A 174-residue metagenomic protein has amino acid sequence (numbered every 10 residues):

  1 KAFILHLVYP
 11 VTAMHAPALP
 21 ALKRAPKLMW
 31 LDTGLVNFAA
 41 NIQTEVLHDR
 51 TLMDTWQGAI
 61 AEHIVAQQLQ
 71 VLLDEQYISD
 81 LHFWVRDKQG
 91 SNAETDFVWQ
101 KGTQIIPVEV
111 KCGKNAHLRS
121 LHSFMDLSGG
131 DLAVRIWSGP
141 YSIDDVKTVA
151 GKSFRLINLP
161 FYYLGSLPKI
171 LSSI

Functional and structural regions predicted by a protein language model:
K1-T95, W99: Accessory nucleic acid-recognition modules appended to NTPase machines
T12, L35-V36, G113-K114, P140-Y141: Short, solvent-exposed loop/turn segments at secondary-structure junctions
A40-I42, S120-L121, D145-K147: Short conserved micro-motifs at the rims of enzyme active sites and ligand-binding pockets
V65, L69, T95-K114, A133: Conserved catalytic cores of phosphodiester-cleaving nucleases, focusing on short active-site segments
L72-E75, S123-D131: Arginine/glycine-rich "motif VI" loop of SF2 helicases in the C-terminal RecA-like domain
K114-S123: Active-site-adjacent loop/helix micro-motif of nuclease/hydrolase catalytic cores
R135-W137: Short beta-strand/turn micro-motifs composed of small residues that flank or help shape donor/cofactor-binding pockets
Y141-I174: Domain-level recognition of nuclease-like catalytic cores that cleave nucleotide substrates
